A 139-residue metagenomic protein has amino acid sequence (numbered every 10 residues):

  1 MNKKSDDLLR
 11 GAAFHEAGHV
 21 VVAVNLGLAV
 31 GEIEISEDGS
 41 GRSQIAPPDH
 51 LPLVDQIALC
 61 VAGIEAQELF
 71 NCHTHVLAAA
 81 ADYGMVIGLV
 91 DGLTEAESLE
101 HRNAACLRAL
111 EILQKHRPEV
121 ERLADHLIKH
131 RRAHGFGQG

Functional and structural regions predicted by a protein language model:
N2-G139: Soluble catalytic regions of large protease machineries
